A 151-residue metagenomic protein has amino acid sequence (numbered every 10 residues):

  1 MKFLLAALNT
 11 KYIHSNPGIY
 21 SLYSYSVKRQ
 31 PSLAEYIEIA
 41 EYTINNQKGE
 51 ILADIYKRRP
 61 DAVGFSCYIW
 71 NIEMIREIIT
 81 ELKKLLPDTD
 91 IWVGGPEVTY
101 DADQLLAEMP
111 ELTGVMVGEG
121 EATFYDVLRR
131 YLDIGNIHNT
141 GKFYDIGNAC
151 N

Functional and structural regions predicted by a protein language model:
M1-Y25, R29: A short, flexible N-terminal coil/short beta segment enriched in small residues
Y25, Y36-N151: Glycine-rich beta-alpha loop elements in corrinoid/cobalamin-binding modules across cobalamin-dependent enzymes
Q30-A34: Short secondary-structure junctions
